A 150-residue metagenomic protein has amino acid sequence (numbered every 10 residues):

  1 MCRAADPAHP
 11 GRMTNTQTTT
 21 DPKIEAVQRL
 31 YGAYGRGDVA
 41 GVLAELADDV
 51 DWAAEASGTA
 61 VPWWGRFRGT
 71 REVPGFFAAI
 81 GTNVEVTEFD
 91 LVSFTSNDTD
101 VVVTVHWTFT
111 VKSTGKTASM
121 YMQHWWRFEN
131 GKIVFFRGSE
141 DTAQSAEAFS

Functional and structural regions predicted by a protein language model:
C2, D6-D21, A78-S150: A beta-strand edge to alpha-helix "cap/lid" segment located at domain peripheries
A8-R12, G37, G58: Short intrinsically disordered, low-complexity segments
N15-T16, Y31, P62: Generic anion/oxyanion-binding catalytic loop in active/binding sites
T20-D38, E45: Short, aromatic-enriched amphipathic alpha-helices that serve as compact interaction elements
Y31-A33, D38-G41, D90-V92, S113: Short helix-to-loop capping/linker segments positioned immediately adjacent to catalytic or ligand/cofactor-binding
D38, D49, K132: Conserved functional loop/turn residues at catalytic and ligand-binding sites
G41, A47-T99: A solvent-exposed, acidic/Ser-Thr-rich amphipathic alpha-helical stretch
